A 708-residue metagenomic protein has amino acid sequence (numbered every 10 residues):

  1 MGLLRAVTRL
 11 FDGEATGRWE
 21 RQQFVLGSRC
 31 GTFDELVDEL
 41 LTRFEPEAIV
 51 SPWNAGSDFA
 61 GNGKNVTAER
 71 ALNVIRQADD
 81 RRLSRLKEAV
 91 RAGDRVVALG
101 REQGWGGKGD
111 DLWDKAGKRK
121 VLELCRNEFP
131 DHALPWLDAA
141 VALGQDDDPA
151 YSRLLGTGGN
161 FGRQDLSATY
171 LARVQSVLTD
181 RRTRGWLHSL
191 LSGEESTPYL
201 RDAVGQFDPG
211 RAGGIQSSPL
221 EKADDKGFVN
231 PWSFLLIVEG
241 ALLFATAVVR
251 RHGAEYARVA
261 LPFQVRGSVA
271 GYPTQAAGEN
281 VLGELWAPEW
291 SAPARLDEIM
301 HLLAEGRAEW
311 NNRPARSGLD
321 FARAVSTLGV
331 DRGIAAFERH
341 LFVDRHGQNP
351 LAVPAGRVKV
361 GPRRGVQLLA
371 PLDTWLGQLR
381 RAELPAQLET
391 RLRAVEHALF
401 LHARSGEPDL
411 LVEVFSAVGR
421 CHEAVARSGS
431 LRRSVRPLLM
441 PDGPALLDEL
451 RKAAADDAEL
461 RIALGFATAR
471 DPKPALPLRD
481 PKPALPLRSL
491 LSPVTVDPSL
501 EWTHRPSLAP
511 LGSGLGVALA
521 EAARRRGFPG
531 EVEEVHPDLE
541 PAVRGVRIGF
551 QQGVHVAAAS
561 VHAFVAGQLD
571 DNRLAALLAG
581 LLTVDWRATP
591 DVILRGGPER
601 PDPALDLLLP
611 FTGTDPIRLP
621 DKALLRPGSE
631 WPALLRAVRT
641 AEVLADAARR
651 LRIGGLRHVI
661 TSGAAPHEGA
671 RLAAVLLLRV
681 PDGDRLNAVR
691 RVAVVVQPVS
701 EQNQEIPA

Functional and structural regions predicted by a protein language model:
M1-S192, I237, A245: Conserved small-residue
G2-L10, A172, W232-F244, P288 (+3 more regions): Short, hydrophobic/amphipathic alpha-helical patches that form generic packing surfaces within helical domains
A6-G13, E39, R43-E47, Q77-R81 (+25 more regions): Surface-exposed polar/charged interaction patches
Q77, E88, P135, A139 (+13 more regions): Charged/polar, solvent-exposed surface patches and flexible loops
R153-S196, V204-A254, Q264-A277: Extended amphipathic alpha-helical scaffold segments
Y199-P209, S217, L242-A245, A257 (+7 more regions): Acidic, proline/glycine-rich low-complexity IDRs
W232-L235, E239, L243, R251-H252 (+2 more regions): Elongated scaffolding segments in large macromolecular assemblies, built predominantly from amphipathic alpha-helices
F400, L410-A708: C-terminal domain/tail detector
